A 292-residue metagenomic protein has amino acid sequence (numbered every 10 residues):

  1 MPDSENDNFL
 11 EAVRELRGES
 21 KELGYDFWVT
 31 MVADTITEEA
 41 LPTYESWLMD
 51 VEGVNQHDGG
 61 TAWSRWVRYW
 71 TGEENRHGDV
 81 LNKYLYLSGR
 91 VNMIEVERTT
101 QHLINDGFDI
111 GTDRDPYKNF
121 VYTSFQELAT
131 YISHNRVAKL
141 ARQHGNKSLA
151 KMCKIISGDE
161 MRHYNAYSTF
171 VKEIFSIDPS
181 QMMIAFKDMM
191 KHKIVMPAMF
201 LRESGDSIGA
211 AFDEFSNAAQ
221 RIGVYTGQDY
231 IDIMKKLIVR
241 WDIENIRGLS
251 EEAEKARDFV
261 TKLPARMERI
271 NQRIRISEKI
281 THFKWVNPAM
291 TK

Functional and structural regions predicted by a protein language model:
M1-K292: Non-heme di-metal
